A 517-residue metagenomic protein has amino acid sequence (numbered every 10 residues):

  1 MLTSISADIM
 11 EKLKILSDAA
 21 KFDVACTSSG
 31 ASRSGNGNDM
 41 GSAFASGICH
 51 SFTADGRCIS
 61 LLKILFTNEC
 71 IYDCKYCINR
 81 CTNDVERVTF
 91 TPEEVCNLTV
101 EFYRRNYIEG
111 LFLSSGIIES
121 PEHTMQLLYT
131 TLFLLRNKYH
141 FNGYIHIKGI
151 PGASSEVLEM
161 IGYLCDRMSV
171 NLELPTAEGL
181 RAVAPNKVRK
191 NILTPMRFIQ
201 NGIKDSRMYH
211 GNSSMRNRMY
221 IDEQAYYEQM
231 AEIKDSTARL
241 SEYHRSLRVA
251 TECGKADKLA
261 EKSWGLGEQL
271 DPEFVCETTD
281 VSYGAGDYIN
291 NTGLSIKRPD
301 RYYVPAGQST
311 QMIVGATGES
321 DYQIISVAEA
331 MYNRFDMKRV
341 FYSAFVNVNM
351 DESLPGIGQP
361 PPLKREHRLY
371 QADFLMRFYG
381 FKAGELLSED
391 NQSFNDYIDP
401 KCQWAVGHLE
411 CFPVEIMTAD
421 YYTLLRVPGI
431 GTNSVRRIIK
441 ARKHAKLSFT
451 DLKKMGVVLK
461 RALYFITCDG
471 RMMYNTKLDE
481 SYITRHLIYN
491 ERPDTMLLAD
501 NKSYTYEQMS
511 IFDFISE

Functional and structural regions predicted by a protein language model:
M1-E69, V458, I466, Y474-S503 (+1 more regions): Flexible, acidic/Gly-rich N-terminal and inter-domain linker regions that tether and position cofactor-handling modules
S32-S34, S214-I221, F345-M350, E385-K401: A glycine-rich phosphate-binding loop feature that marks nucleotide/adenosyl-phosphate handling sites
L61, C74, L113, V170 (+3 more regions): Conserved, mostly hydrophobic/aromatic
L62-I64, E93-R104, S295-I296: Short, charged beta->alpha transition segments
I64-E93: Canonical Radical SAM [4Fe-4S] cluster-binding loop centered on the CxxxCxxC motif and its immediate flanking residues
C96, E119-G380: Conserved AdoMet/S-adenosylmethionine-binding subsite of the radical SAM
S353-L425, R461-E517: Long, highly charged, low-complexity intrinsically disordered interaction regions that mediate electrostatic DNA/RNA
